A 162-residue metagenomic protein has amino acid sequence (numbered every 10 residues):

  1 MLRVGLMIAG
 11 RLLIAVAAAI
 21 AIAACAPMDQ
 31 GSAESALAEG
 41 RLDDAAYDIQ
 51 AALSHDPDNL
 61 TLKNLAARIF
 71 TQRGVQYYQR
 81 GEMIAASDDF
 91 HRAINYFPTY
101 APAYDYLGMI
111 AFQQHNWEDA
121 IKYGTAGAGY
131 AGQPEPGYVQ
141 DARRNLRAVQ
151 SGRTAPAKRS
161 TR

Functional and structural regions predicted by a protein language model:
L53-S54, H91-N95, A128-G129: Conserved structural position within tetratricopeptide repeats
L65, Q72, Y106, Q140-D141 (+1 more regions): Canonical tetratricopeptide repeat
A126-R162: Terminal, low-structured helical/coil segments at or just beyond the last alpha-helical repeat
